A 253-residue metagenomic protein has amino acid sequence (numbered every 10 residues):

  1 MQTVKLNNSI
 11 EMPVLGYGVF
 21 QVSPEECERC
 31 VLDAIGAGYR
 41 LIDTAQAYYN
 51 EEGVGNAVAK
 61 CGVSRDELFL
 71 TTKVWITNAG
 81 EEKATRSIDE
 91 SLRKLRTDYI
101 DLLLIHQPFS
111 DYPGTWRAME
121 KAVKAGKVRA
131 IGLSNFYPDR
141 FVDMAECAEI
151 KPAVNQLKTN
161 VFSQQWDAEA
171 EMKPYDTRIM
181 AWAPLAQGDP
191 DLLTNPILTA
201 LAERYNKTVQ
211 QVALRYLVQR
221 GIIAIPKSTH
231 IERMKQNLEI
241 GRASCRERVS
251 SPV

Functional and structural regions predicted by a protein language model:
M1-L68, L185: N-terminal binding-site loop/beta-alpha segment at the start of enzyme catalytic domains that lines or forms
V22-E25, T44-G53, T77-E82, P108-P113 (+2 more regions): Acidic-and-aromatic substrate-binding clefts and catalytic sites of carbohydrate-active enzymes
V22-I35, A79-L95, G114, D139-V142 (+1 more regions): Short, acidic/polar
L41, Y99-L102, A130, V154: Residues at the N-termini of beta-strands
R65-N78, D101-P108, N135: A short, structured active-site edge motif that brings together acidic residues
A84-L104, K121-A125, T177: CE4/NodB-like, metal-dependent polysaccharide N-deacetylase domain that modifies extracellular/periplasmic N-acetylated
Q107-S244: Beta/alpha (TIM)-barrel catalytic core signal, keyed to glycine-rich beta->alpha loops juxtaposed to Asp/Glu that bind
E247-V253: Positively charged, low-complexity/disordered segments
